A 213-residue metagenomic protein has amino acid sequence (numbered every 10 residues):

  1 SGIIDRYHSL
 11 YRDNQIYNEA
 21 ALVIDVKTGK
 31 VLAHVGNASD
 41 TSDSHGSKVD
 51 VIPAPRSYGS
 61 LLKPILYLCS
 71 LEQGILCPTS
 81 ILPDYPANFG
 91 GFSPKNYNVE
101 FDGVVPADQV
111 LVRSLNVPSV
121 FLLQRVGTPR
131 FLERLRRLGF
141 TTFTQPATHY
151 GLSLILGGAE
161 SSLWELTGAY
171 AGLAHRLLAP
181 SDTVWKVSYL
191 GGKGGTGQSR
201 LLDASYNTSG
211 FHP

Functional and structural regions predicted by a protein language model:
S1-L61, Q73, C77, P129-R137 (+1 more regions): Periplasmic/cell-envelope proteins involved in peptidoglycan metabolism and beta-lactam response
D5, L68-I75, Q124, G168-H175: Short glycine/serine- and small hydrophobic-enriched flexible loop segments
A20-V23, L32-H34, I81-P83, Q109 (+4 more regions): Structural recognition of the beta-strand scaffold that forms the well-ordered cores of secreted hydrolase catalytic
I24-T28, A54-G59, D102-G103, A107 (+3 more regions): Secondary-structure capping and boundary motifs in well-ordered enzyme cores
K27-T28, A38-S42, S57, A87-F89 (+6 more regions): Solvent-exposed loop/turn segments at secondary-structure junctions within structured extracellular/periplasmic domains
G29, L61-S70, V110, L135 (+2 more regions): Residue-level preference for non-acidic, small/hydrophobic
L76-F131, H175, G192-P213: Conserved catalytic neighborhood of penicillin-recognizing serine enzymes
F140-N207: Active-site-proximal helix/loop microenvironment of the serine DD-peptidase/beta-lactamase transpeptidase fold
